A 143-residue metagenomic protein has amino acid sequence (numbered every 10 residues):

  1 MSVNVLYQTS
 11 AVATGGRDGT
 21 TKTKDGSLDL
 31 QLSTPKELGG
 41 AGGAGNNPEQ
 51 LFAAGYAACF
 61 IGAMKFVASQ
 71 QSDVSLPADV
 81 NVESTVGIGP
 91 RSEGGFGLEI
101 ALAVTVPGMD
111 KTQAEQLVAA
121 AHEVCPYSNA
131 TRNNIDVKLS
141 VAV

Functional and structural regions predicted by a protein language model:
M1-A54, I61-V143: Extended beta-strand/beta-hairpin segments
